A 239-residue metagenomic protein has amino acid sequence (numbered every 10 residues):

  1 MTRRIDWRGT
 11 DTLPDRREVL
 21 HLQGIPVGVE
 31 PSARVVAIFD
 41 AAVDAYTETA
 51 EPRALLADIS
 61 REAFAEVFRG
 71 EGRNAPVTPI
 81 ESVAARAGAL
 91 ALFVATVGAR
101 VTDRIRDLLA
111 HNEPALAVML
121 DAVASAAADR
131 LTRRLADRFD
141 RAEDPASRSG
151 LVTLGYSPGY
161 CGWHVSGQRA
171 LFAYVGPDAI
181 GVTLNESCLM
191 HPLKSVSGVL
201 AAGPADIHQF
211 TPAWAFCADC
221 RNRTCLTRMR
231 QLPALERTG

Functional and structural regions predicted by a protein language model:
M1-A117: Active-site helix-to-loop segments that bind/position phosphate- or nucleotide-bearing substrates and donors across
R34-A37, A41, A126, R130 (+1 more regions): Conserved active-site and cofactor/substrate-binding residues in soluble primary-metabolism enzymes
F39, Y46, R104-I105, F139 (+2 more regions): Generic structural signal of hydrophobic/aromatic residues within well-ordered alpha-helices of folded domains
V43-A50, F139, E143, R221-T224: Structural signal for hydrophobic packing residues in well-ordered secondary-structure cores of soluble enzyme domains
E48-L56, T132-R133, D144-R148, L226 (+1 more regions): Intrinsically disordered or highly flexible coil/loop and linker segments, enriched in small and charged/polar residues
A87-G155: Conserved mixed alpha/beta catalytic, RNA-binding, or beta-rich assembly cores of soluble enzyme, regulatory
A146-L226, G239: Short terminal or interdomain "cap/linker" segment that borders an active site or interface and mediates
M229-T238: Short cysteine/histidine-rich zinc-coordinating motifs and their immediately flanking basic loops
